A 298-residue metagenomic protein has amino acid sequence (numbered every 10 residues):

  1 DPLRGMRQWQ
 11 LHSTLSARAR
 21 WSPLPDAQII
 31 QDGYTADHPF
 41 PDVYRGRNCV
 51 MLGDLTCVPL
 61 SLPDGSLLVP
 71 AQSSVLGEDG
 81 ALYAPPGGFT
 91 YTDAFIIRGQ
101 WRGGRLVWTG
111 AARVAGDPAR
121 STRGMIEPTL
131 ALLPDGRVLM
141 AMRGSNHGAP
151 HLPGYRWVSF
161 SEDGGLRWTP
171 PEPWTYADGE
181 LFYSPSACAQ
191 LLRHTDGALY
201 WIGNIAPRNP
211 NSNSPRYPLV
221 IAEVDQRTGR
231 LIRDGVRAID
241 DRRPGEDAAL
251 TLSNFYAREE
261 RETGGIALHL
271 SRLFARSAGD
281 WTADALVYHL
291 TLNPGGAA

Functional and structural regions predicted by a protein language model:
D1-L52, L60-R123, A131-Y183, T195-A198 (+3 more regions): Beta-rich carbohydrate-recognition and catalytic domains
L55-V58, I126-T129, A187-Q190, E246-R258: Beta-propeller and closely related beta-sheet repeat lectin domains
